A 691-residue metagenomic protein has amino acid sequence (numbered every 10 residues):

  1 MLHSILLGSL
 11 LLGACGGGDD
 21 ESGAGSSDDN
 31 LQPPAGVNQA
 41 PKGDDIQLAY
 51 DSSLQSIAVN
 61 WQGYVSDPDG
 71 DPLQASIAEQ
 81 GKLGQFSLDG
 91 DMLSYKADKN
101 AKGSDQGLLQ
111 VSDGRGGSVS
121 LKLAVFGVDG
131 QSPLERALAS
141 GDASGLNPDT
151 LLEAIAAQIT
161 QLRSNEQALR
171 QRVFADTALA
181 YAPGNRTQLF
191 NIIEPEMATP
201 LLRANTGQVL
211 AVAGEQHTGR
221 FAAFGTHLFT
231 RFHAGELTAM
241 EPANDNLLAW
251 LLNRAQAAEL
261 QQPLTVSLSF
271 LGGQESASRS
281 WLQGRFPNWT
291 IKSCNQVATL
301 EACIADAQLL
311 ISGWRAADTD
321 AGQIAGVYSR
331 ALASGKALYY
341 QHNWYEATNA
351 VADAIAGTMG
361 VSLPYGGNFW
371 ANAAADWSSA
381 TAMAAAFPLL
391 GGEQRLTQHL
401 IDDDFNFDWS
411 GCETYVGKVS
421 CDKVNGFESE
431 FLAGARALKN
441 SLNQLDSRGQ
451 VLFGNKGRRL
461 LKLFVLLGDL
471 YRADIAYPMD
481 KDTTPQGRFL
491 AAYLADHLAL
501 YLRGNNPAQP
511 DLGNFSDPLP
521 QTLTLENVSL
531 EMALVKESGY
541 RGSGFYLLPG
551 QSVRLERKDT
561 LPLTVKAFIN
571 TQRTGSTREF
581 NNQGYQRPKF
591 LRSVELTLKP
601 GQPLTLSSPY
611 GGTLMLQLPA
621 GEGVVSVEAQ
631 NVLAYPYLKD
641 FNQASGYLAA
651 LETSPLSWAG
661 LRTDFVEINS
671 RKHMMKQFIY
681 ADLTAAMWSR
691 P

Functional and structural regions predicted by a protein language model:
L12-A14: C-terminal motif of bacterial Sec signal peptides marking the signal peptidase cleavage site
E21-P68, R115-E153, A157: Extracellular interdomain linkers/hinges and stalk-like, low-complexity segments in secreted or single-pass
S56-K96, L123: Surface-exposed or secretory-pathway low-complexity segments enriched in glycine-proline and Ser/Thr/acidic residues
G103-R115: A short beta-strand micro-motif common to beta-rich folds, especially ectodomain repeats
S104, V119, A499-Y635: Beta-strand-enriched, solvent-exposed domains that form extended recognition/catalytic surfaces
R136-A139, G145, P183-I192, L264-T358 (+3 more regions): Helical hinge/lid and interdomain linker segments adjacent to catalytic or ligand-binding clefts that mediate domain
L138-H217, R279-Q283, N368-V416: Catalytic beta-strand/loop cores that center a nucleophilic Ser/Cys/Thr and support acyl-enzyme chemistry
Y647-P691: Catalytic cores of extracellular degradative/oxidative enzymes
